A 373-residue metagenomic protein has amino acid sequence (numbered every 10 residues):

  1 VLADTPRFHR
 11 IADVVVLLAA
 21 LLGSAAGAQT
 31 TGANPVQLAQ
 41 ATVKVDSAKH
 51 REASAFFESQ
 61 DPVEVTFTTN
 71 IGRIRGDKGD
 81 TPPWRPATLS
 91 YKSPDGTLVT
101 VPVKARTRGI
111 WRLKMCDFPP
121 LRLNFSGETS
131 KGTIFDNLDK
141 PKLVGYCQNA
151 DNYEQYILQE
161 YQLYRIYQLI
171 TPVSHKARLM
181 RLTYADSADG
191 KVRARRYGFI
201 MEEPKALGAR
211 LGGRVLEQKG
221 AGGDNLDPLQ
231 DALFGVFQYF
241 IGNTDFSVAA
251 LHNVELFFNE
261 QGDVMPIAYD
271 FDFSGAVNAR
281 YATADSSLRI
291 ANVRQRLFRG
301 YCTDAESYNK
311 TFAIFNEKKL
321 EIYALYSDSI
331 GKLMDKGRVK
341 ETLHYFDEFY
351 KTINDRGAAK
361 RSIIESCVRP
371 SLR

Functional and structural regions predicted by a protein language model:
L2-V15: Bacterial N-terminal signal peptides that target proteins for export
R7, L22-G27: Intrinsic disorder/low-complexity segments in short proteins, especially the signal peptide and propeptide regions
A12-S24: Bacterial N-terminal signal peptides
Q29-R373: Phosphate/dinucleotide-binding and metal-coordinating scaffold of catalytic cores in nucleotide-dependent enzymes
